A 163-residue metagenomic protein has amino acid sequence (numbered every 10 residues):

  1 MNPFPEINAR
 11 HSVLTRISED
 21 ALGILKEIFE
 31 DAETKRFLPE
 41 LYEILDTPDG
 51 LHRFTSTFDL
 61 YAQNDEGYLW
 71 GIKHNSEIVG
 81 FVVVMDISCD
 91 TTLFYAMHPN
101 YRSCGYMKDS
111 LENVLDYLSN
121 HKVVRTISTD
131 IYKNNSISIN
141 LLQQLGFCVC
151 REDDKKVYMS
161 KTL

Functional and structural regions predicted by a protein language model:
M1-R36, L69-L163: Acyl-donor (CoA/ACP) binding surface of acyl/acetyltransferases
F4-E6, S12, D49-H52, A62: Proteins with a high burden of low-complexity, intrinsically disordered sequence enriched in S/T/G/P/A and R, requiring
K35-T57: Conserved GNAT-fold acetyl-CoA-binding loop/helix
L41-P48, A62-E66, K122: Short, charged helix-to-loop "capping" segments that act as catalytic/coupling loops
S56-W70, G80: A short helix-loop-beta-strand connector motif used in the catalytic cores of GNAT acetyltransferases and, in some
